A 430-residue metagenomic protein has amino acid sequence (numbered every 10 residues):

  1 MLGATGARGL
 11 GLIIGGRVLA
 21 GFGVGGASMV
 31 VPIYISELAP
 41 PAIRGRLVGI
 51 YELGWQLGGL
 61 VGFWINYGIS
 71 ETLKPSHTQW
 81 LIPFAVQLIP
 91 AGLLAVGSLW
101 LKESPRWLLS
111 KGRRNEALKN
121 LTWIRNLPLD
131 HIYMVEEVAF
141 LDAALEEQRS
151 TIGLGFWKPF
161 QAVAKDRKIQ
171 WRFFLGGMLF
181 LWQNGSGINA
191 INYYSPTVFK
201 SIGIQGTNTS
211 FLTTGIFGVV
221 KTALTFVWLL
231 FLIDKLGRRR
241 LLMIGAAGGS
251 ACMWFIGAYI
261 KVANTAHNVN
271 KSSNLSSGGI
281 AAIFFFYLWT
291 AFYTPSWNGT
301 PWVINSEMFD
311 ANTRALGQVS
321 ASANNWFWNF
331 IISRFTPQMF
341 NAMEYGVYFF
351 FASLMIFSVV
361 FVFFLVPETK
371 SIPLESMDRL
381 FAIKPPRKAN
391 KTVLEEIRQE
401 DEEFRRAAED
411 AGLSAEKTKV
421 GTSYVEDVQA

Functional and structural regions predicted by a protein language model:
M1-I124, L129, E146-A430: Alpha-helical transmembrane bundle of multi-pass membrane proteins
L129-V135: Boundary/linker segments of alpha-helical solenoid repeat arrays
E136-L141: Short amphipathic alpha-helical segments embedded in low-complexity Lys/Glu-rich regions
